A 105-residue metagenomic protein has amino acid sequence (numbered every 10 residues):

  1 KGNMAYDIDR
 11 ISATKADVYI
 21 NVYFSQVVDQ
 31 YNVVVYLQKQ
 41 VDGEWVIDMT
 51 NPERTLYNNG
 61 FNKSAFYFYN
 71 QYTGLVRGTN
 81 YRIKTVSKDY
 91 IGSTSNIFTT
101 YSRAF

Functional and structural regions predicted by a protein language model:
K1-A13: Short, compositionally biased P/S/T/A/G/V-rich stretches that sit at domain boundaries
T14-V18, F24: Structural beta-strand segments of beta-rich domains
S25-V41: Solvent-exposed loop/turn segments flanking beta-strands in beta-repeat/beta-sandwich domains
V35-Y36, V46-F61: Solvent-exposed serine/threonine-rich low-complexity stretches and specific carbohydrate-binding patches
N59-N70: Aromatic sugar-binding surface patches on proteins that engage polysaccharides or sugar-phosphate polymers
Y72-V76: Short, flexible loop/turn segments at beta-strand junctions in immunoglobulin-like and fibronectin type III
I83-T85: Hydrophobic/tyrosine-rich beta-strand signature of extracellular beta-sandwich/beta-rich modules, prominently
G92-F105: Short beta-strand elements
